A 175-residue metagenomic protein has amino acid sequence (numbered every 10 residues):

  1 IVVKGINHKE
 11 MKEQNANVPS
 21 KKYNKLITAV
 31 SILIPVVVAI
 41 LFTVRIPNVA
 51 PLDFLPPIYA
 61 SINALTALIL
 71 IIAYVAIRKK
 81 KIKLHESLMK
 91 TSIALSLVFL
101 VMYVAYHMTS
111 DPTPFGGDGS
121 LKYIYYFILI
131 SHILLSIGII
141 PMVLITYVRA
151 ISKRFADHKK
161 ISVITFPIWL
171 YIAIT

Functional and structural regions predicted by a protein language model:
V2-I6: Extreme N-terminal basic, low-complexity initiation segments that serve as generic localization/processing leaders
N7-T175: Alpha-helical membrane insertion/targeting regions
